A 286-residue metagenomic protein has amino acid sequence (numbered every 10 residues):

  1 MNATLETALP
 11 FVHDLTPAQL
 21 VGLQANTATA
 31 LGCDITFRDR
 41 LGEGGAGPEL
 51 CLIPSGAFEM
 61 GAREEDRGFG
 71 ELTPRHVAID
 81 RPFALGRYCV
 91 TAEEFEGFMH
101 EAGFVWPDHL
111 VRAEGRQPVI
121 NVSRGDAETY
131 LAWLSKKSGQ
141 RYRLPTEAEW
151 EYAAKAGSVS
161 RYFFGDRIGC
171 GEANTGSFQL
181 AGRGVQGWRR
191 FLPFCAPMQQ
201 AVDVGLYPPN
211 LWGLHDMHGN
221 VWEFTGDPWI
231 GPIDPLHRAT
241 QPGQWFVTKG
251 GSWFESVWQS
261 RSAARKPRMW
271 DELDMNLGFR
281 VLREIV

Functional and structural regions predicted by a protein language model:
N2-R40: N-terminal pre-domain segments of enzymes
D39-W106, S123-G125, G219, I285: A short glycine-rich, aromatic-capped structural motif
E59, R63-E64, A113-R116, V122-S262 (+1 more regions): Functional-site microenvironments in short loops/helix caps that host divalent-cation chemistry
F69-L72, Q259, A263: Active-site-adjacent capping/gating segments
R75-A78, L110-V111, C195-P197: Short, flexible turn/loop "capping" segments at secondary-structure junctions
E101-L110, S160-Y162: Cytochrome P450 catalytic domain signature, combining two hallmark sequence patches
M275-V286: Short, structured beta-strand segments at or near domain termini in extracellular proteins/domains
